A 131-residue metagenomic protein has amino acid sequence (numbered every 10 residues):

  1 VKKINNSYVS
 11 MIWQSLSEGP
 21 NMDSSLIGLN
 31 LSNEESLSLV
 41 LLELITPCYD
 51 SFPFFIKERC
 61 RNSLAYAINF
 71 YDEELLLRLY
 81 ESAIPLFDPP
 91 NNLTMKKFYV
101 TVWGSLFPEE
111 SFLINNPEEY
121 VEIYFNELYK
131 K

Functional and structural regions predicted by a protein language model:
V1-I45, W103, F125-L128: Short terminal alpha-helical segments
K2-N6, L31-E35, F54, E58 (+1 more regions): Alpha-solenoid helical-repeat scaffolds
I12, L16-S17, S63, L79-Y80 (+1 more regions): C-terminal catalytic/scaffold cores in eukaryotic proteins
M22-L75: Amphipathic alpha-helical interaction modules
L77-K131: Amphipathic alpha-helical binding modules
